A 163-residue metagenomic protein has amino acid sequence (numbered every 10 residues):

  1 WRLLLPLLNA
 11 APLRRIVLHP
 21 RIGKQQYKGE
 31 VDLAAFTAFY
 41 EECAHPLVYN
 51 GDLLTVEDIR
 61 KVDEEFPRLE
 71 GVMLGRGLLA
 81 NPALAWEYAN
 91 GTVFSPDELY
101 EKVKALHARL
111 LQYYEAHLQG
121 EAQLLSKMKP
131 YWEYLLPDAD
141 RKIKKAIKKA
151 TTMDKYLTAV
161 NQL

Functional and structural regions predicted by a protein language model:
W1-R15, Y27, A34, A38-Y49 (+1 more regions): Alpha/beta catalytic cores of nucleotide-metabolism and tRNA/nucleoside-modifying enzymes
R15-R21: Short beta-strands and strand-loop turn motifs
I22-G29: Short, small-residue-enriched loops and turns at beta-alpha junctions that line or gate enzyme active sites
